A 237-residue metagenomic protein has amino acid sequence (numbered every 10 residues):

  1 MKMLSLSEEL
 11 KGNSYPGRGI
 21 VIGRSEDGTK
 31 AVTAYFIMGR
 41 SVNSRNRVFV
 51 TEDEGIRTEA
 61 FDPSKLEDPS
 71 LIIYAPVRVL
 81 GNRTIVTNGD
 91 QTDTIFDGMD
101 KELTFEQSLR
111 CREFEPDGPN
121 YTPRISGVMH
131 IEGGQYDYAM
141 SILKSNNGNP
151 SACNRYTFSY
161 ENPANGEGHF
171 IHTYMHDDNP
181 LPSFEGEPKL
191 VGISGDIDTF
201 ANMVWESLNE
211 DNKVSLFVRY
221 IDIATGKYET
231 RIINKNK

Functional and structural regions predicted by a protein language model:
M1-K237: Conserved short alpha-helical segments that host acidic/polar catalytic motifs at enzyme active sites
